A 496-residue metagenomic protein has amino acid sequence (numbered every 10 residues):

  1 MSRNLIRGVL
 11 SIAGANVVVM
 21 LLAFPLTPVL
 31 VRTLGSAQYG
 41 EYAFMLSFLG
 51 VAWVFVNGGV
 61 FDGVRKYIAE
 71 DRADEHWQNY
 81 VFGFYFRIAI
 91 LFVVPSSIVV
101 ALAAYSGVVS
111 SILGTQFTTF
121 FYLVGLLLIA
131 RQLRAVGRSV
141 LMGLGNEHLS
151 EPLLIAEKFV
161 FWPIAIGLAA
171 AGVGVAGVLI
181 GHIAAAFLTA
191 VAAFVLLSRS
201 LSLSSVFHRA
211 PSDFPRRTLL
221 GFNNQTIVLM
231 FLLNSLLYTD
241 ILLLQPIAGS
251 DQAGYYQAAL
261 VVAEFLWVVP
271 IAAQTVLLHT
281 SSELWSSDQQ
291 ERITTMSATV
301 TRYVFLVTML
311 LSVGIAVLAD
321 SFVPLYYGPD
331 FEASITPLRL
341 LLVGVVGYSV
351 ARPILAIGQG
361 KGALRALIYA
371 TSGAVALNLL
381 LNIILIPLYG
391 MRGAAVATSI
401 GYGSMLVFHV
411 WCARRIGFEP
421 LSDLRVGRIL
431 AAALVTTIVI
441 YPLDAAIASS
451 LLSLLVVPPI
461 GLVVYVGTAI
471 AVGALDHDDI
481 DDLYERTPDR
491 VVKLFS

Functional and structural regions predicted by a protein language model:
R3-F61, V93, S97, F121-L127 (+5 more regions): Signature of the first transmembrane helix
L10, A15, V19, Y42 (+6 more regions): Transmembrane helix-bundle signature of multi-pass secondary active exporters and lipid flippases
V56-A73, G143, A263-T308, L355-Q359: Helix-loop junctions and terminal segments of transmembrane helices in multi-pass membrane transport/translocation
S106-V124, I315-S349: Interfacial segments at transmembrane-helix termini and the short loops linking adjacent helices
Y122, L153-S202, L260, G373-N378 (+3 more regions): Hydrophobic alpha-helical transmembrane segments
I129-L154, A176, L342-A374: Membrane-interface junctions at transmembrane-helix termini in multi-pass inner-membrane proteins
G172-V175, L179-H182, A193-L237, T280 (+2 more regions): Interhelical loop/hinge segments that connect adjacent transmembrane helices in multipass membrane
Y441-S496: Membrane-proximal transmembrane or re-entrant/amphipathic helices at the cytosolic face
